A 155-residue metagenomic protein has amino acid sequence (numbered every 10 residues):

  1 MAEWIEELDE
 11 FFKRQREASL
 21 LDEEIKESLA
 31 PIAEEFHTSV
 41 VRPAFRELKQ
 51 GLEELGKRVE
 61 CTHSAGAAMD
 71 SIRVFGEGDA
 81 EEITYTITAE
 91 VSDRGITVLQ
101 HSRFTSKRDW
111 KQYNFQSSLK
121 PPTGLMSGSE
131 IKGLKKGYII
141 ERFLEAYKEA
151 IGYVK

Functional and structural regions predicted by a protein language model:
M1-P31, E149-K155: Short, charged, low-complexity amphipathic alpha-helix
E3-E10, F75-L134: Intrinsically disordered, low-complexity regulatory segments enriched in Ser/Thr/Pro and charged residues
F11, G51, R142, A146: Residues that form generic nucleotide/phosphate-binding pockets
R14-V59: Contiguous, amphipathic alpha-helical segments that mediate oligomerization or scaffolding in large protein assemblies
E24-L29, F36, K49-G51, G78 (+2 more regions): Conserved non-transmembrane functional hotspots
A30, H37, K132, K136-I139: Residue-level preference for long, well-ordered alpha-helices that form the structural scaffold of enzyme catalytic
V59-I83: Ser/Thr-rich, low-complexity intrinsically disordered terminal regions
K135-K155: Glycine-rich, aromatic-bearing surface loops/beta-hairpins
